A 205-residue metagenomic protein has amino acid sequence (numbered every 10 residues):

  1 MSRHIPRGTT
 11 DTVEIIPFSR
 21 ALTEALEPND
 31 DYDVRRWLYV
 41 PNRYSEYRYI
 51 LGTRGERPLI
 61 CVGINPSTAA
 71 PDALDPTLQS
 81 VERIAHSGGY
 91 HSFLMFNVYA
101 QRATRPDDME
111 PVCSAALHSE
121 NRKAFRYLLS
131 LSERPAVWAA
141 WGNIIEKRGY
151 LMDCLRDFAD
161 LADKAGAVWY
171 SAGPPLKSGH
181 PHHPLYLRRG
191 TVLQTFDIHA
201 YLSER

Functional and structural regions predicted by a protein language model:
S2-D75: Active-site and ligand/interface coordination hotspots across diverse enzymes and nucleic-acid-associated assemblies
S2-H4, M109-R205: Glycine/proline-rich loop-helix segments at beta-alpha junctions forming the active-site rim of enzyme cores
S45, L74-E82, A115-A124: Short acidic (Asp/Glu) patches
P58-I60, S92, A136: Structural motif
I64, V98, W141-N143: Short, well-ordered beta-to-alpha junction loops that form the rim of enzyme active sites and present histidine/acidic
S67-G89: A short mixed-secondary-structure module that forms the rim of ligand-binding clefts
T68, R102, I145: Feature marks short, surface-exposed loop/turn motifs that line or immediately flank catalytic pockets and channel
H91-M109: Short connector loops at secondary-structure junctions
